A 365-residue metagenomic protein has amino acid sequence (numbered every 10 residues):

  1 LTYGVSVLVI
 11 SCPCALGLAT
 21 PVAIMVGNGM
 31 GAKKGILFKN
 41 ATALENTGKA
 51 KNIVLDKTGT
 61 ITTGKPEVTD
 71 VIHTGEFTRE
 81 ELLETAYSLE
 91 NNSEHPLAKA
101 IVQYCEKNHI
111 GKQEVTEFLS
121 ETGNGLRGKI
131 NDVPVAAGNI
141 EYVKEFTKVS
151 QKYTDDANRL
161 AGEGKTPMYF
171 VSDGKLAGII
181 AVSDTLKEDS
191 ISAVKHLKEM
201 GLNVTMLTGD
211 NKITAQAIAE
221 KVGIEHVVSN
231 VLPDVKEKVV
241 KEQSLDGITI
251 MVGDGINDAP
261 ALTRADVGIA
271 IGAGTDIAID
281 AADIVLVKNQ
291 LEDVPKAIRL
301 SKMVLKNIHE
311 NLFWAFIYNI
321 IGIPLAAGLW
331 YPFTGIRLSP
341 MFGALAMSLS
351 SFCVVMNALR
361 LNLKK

Functional and structural regions predicted by a protein language model:
L1-L55, V228-S229, R299, M303-K365: Hydrophobic alpha-helical transmembrane segments
L16, T60-I61, L176: Hydrophobic "anchor" residues
T20, T58-T63, T208-G209, L232: Ser/Thr-glycine-rich phosphate-binding loops at phosphate-binding pockets of nucleotides, nucleotide cofactors
N28, E67-V71, A86: Short hydrophobic beta/alpha edge segments that flank linear recognition/processing sites
F38, A50, I130-D132, G164-T166 (+1 more regions): Conserved ATP-binding TGD loop and adjacent catalytic N/P-domain core of P-type ATPases
A43-D70, L262: Asp-based phosphoryl-transfer active-site loop
I72-M200, K212, I224-V240: P-type ATPase nucleotide-binding
